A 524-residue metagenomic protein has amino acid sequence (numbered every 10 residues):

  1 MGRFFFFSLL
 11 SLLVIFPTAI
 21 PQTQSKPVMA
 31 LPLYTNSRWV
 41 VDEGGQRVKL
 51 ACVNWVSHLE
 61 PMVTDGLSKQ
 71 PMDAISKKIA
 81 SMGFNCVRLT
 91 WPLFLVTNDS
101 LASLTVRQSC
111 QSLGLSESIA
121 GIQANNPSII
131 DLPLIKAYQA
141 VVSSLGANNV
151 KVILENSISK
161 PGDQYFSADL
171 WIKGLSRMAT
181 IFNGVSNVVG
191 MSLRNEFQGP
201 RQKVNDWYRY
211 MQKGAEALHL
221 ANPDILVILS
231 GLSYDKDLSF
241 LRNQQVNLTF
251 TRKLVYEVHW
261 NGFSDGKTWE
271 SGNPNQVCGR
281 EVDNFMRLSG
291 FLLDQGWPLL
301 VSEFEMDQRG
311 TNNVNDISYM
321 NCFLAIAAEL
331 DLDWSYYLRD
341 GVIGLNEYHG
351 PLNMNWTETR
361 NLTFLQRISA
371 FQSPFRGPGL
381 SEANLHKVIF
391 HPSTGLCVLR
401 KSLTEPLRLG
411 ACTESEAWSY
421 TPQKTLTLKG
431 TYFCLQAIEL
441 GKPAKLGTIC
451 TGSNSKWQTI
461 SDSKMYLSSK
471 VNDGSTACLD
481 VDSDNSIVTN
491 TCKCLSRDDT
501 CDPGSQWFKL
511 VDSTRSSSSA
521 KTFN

Functional and structural regions predicted by a protein language model:
M1-S11, I20: Classical eukaryotic N-terminal signal peptides for Sec-dependent ER targeting/secretion, especially the positively
L12-A30: N-terminal signal peptide
V28-L226, G231-N243: Active-site mouth of glycoside hydrolases
V150, G162-G190, R194-L332, L352: Extracellular glycoside hydrolase catalytic/binding regions
E305-R309, G341-I343, D484-S486: Short Gly/Pro-enriched loop/turn and capping motifs at secondary-structure junctions
T311-G395, T500-N524: Aromatic-rich peripheral "rim/lid" segments of glycoside hydrolase catalytic domains that contact and position glycan
G377-N524: Lectin-like carbohydrate-binding module/patch detector with strong preference for beta-trefoil
